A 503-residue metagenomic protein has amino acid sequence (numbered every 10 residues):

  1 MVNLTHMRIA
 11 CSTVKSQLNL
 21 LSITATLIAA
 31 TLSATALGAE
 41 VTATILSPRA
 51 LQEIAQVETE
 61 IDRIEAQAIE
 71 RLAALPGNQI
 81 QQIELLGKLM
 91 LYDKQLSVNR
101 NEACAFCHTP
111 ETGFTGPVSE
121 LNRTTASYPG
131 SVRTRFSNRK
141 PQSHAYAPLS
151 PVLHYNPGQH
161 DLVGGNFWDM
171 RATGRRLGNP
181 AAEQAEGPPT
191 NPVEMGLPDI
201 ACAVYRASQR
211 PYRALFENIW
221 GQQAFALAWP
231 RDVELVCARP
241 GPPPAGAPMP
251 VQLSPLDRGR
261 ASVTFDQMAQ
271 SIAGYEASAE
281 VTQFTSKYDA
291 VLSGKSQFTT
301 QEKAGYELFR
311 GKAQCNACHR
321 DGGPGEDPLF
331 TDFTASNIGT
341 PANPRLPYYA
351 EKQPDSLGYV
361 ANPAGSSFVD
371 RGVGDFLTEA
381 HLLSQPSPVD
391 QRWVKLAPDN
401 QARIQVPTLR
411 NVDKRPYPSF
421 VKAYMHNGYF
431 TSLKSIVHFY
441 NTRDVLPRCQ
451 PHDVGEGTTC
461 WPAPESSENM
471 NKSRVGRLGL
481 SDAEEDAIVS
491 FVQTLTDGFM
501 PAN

Functional and structural regions predicted by a protein language model:
L4-T24: Bacterial N-terminal signal peptides that target proteins for export
S22-S33: Bacterial N-terminal signal peptides
L37-N503: Periplasmic c-type cytochrome electron-transfer domains
